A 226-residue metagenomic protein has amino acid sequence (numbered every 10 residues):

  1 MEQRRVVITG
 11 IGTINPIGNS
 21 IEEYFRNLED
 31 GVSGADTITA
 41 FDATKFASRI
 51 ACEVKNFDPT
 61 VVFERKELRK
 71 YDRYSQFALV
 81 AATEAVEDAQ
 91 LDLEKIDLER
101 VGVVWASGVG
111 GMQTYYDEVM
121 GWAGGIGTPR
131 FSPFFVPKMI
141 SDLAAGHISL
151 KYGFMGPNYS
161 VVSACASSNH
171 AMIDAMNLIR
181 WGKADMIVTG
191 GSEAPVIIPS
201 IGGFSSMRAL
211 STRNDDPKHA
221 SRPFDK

Functional and structural regions predicted by a protein language model:
M1-E67: ACP-dependent fatty acid/polyketide chain-elongation machinery
E2-Q3, N19, D30-I38, E87-E99 (+1 more regions): Acyl-thioester C-C bond-transforming condensing/cleaving domain
I11, A106-G108: Structured loops at beta-to-helix junctions and adjacent beta-edge loops in soluble globular domains
T13, Y71, V161: Generic anion/oxyanion-binding catalytic loop in active/binding sites
E23, Y74-A81, S167, A171: Generic hydrophobic secondary-structure packing signal
A40-L91, S141-M155: A glycine- and small-residue-enriched flexible loop/hinge segment at structural boundaries
